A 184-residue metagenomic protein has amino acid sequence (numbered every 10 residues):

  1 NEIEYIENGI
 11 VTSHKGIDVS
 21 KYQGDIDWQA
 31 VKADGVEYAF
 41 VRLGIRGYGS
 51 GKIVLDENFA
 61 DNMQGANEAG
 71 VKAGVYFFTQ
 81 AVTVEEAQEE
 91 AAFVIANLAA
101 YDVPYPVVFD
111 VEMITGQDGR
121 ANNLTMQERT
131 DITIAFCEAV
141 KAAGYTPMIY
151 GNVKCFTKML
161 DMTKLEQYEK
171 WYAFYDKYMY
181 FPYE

Functional and structural regions predicted by a protein language model:
N1-R42: Boundary/entry segment of secreted carbohydrate-active catalytic domains
G9, W28-G35, N58-V71, V94-V103 (+1 more regions): Acidic (Asp/Glu)-rich catalytic clusters
K15-V19, A39-V41, V71-F77, V107-F109 (+2 more regions): Hydrophobic faces of well-ordered beta-strands that scaffold small-molecule active sites in alpha/beta enzyme cores
G16-D27, G44-N58, Q80-E89, K154-K158: Acidic-and-aromatic substrate-binding clefts and catalytic sites of carbohydrate-active enzymes
I17, V31, A66, F109 (+1 more regions): Conserved, mostly hydrophobic/aromatic
D27, L55-N62, A87-E90, V94 (+1 more regions): Stable alpha-helical elements in mature extracytoplasmic
G65-T83: Substrate-binding cleft and catalytic face of glycoside hydrolase catalytic domains, especially the flexible beta-alpha
N97-V107, V111-E184: Surface-exposed substrate-engagement region within the catalytic domains of secreted or surface-exposed extracellular
